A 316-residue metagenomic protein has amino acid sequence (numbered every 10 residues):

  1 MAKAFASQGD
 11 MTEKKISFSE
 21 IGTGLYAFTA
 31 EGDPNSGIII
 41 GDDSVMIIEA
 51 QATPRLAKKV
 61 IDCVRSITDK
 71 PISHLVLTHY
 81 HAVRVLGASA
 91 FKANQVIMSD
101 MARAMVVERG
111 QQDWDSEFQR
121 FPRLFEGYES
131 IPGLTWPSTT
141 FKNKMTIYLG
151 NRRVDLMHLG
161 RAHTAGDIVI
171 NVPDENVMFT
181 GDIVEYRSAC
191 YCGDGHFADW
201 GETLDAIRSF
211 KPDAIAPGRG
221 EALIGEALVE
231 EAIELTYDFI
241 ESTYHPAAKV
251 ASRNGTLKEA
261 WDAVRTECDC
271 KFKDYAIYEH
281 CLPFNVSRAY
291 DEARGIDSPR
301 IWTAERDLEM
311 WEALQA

Functional and structural regions predicted by a protein language model:
A4-F5, S252-A316: C-terminal regulatory/interaction regions
F18-C63, I168-T180: Conserved beta-strand hairpin/beta-sheet module of binuclear metal-dependent hydrolase folds, prominently
G24, I39, E49, V64 (+10 more regions): Divalent metal-coordination and catalytic microenvironments
I48-A50, P71-H81, I97-S99, L159 (+2 more regions): Active-site neighborhood of phospho(di)ester-bond hydrolases with catalytic His/Asp-centered motifs
P54-R55, Y80-L86, R103-V106, T164-D167 (+3 more regions): Active-site environment of divalent metal-dependent phosphoester hydrolases
K58, D62-T139, T146, A165: Active-site HxH/HxHxD metal-binding segment of metal-dependent hydrolases
T140-V172: Core dinuclear metal-dependent hydrolase active-site scaffold
N171, D199-E259, A263: Divalent-metal (often Zn2+) His-rich catalytic cores of metallo-beta-lactamase-fold enzymes
